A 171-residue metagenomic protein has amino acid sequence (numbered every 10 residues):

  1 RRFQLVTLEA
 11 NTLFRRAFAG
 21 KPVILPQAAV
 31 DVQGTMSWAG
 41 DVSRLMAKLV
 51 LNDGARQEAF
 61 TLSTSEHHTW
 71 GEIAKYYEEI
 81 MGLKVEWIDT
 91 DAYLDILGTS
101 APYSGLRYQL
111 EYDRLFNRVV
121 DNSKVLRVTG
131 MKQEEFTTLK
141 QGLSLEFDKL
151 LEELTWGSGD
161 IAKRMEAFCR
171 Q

Functional and structural regions predicted by a protein language model:
R1-F14, V32: Flexible, glycine-rich beta-alpha linker
R15-S37: A conserved pocket-lining segment of Rossmann-fold NAD(P)-dependent short-chain dehydrogenase/reductase
A17, K124-L126: Structural element of the ATP-grasp superfamily
P26-V32, F60-H67, E78-I80, Y112-D113 (+1 more regions): Glycine-rich Rossmann NAD(P)(H)-binding loop
T35-V42, T138: A conserved structural motif in NAD(P)-dependent oxidoreductases
M36, H67, V119-V120, F136: Short aromatic/basic micro-patch
L45-Q109, N122, S144-Q171: Mid/C-terminal beta-alpha module of Rossmann-like enzyme folds, strongest in SDR-family dehydrogenases/epimerases
